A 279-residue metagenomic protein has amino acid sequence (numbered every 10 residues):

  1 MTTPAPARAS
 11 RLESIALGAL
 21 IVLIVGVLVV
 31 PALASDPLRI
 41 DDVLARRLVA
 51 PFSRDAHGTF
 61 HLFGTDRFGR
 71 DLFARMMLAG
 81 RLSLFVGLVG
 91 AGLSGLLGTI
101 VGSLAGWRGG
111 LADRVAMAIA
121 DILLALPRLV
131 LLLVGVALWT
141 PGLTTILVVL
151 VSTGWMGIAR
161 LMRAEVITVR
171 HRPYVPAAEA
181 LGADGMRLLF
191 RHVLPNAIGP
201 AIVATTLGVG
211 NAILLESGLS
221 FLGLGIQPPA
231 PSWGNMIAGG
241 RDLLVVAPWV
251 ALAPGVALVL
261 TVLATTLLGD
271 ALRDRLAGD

Functional and structural regions predicted by a protein language model:
M1-G95, T99, S103-L104, L111-V115 (+3 more regions): Gly/Trp-centered helix-boundary motif
A19, L82-G98, A125-V136, P195 (+3 more regions): Hydrophobic alpha-helical transmembrane segments in multi-pass membrane proteins
L23-V27, V136-A137, L150-M156, L207 (+1 more regions): Alpha-helical transmembrane segments of multi-pass membrane proteins
V30-L38, G106-G110, G135-P141, T153 (+2 more regions): Short helix-capping/hinge motifs at transmembrane helix termini and TM-loop junctions
L62, D66, L72, L96-L97 (+4 more regions): Generic hydrophobic transmembrane alpha-helix motif, especially the helices
R70-F85, V89, G109-M117, I167-H171 (+1 more regions): Amphipathic cytosolic juxtamembrane alpha-helices at the membrane-cytosol interface of multi-pass membrane transporters
L124, G135-L138, E165-V166, L214-A257: Glycine-rich helix-loop "coupling/hinge" segments at transmembrane-helix boundaries in multipass transporters
